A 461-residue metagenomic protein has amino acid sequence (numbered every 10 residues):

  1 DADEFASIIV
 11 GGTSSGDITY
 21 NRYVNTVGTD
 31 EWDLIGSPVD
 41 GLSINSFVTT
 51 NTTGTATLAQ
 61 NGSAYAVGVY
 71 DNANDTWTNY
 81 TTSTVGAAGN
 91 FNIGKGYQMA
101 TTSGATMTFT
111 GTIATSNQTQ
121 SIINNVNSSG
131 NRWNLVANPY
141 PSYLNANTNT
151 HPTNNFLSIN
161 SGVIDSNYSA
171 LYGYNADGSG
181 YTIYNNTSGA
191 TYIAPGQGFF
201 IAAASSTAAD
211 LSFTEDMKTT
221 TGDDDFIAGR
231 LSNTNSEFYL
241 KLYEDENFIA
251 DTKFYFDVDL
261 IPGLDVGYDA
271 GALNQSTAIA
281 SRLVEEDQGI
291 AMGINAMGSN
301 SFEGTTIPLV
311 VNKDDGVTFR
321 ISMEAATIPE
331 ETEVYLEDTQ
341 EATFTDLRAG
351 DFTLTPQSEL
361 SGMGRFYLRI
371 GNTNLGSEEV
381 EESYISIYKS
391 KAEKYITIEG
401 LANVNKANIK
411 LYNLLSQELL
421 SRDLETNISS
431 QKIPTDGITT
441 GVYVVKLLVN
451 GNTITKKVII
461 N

Functional and structural regions predicted by a protein language model:
D1-V27: Extracellular beta-helix/beta-solenoid repeat scaffolds
I9-G11, S46-T49, G111: Short acidic, glycine/serine/threonine-rich loops at helix termini
N21-T26, D30-P38, A137-N138: Conserved functional hotspot residues at active sites or interaction interfaces
D33, P38, N45-T101: Conserved positions within compact, well-structured domain cores
P38, I44, G62, N145 (+2 more regions): Helix N-cap / beta->alpha transition motif
D71-N92, G96-I428, D436-T440, V449-N461: Compositionally biased Ser/Thr/Gly- and acidic/asparagine-rich, proline-interspersed low-complexity stretches
